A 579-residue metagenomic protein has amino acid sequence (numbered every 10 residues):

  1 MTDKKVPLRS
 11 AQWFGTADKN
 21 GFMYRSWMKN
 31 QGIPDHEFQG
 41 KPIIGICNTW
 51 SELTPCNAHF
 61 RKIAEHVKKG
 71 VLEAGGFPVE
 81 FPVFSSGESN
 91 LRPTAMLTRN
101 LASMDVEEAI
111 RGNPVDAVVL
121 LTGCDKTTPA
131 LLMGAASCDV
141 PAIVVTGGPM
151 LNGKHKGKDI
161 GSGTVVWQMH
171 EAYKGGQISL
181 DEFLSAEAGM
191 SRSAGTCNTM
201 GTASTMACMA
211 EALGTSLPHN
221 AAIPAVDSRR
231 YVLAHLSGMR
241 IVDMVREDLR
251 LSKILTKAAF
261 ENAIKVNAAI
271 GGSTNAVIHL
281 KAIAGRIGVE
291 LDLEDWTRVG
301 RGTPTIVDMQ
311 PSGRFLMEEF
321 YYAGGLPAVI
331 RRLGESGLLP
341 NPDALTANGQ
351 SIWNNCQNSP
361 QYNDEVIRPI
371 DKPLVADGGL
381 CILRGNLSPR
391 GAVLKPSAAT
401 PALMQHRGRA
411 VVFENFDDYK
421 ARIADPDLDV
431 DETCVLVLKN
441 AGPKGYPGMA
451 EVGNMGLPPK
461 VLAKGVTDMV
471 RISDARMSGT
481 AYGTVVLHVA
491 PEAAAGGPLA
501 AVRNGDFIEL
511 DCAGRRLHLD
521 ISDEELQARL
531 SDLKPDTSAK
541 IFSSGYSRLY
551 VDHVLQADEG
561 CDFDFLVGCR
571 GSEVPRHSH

Functional and structural regions predicted by a protein language model:
T2-E52, C56-A58, I63-F84, S89 (+5 more regions): Catalytic or ion-coupling anion/metal-binding cores of large enzyme and transporter domains
T98: Glycine-rich phosphate- or other oxyanion-binding loops that anchor nucleotides, phosphorylated ligands
L101-N113: Short, well-structured alpha-helical segments in soluble
R111-L131, A142-T146: A short, small-residue-rich loop immediately preceding and capping a beta-strand
